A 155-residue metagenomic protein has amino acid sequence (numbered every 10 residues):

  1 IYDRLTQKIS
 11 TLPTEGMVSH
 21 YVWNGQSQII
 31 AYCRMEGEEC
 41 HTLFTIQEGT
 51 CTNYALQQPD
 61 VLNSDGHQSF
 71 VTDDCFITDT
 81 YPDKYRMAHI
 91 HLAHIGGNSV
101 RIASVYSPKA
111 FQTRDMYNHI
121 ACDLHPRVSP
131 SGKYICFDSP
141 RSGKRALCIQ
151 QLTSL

Functional and structural regions predicted by a protein language model:
I1, E38-T45, Y85-L92, G143-Q151: Structural motif
I1-V18, I46-S64, H94-I120, L152-L155: Multi-bladed beta-propeller domains
I9-Y32, P59-T80, K109-P130, I135: Conserved beta-propeller blade repeats
I30-E38, Y54: Long amphipathic alpha-helical scaffold regions
R34-M35, Y81, P140: Short loop/turn segments immediately following the C-termini of beta-strands
H41-T80, A88-L92: Active-site/pore-lining binding-face segments in mid-to-C-terminal subdomains
C122-L155: Blade-level signature of beta-propeller repeat domains, shared across WD40, Kelch, NHL, RCC1 and BNR/Asp-box propellers
